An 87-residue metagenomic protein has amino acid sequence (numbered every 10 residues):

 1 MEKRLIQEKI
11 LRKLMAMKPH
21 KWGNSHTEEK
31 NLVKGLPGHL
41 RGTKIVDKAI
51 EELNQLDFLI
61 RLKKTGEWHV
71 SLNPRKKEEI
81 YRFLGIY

Functional and structural regions predicted by a protein language model:
M1-G23, L84: Short alpha-helical segments that sit at the start of domains
H20-P37: Short acidic, hydrophobic short linear motifs in intrinsically disordered regions
H39-Q55: Short amphipathic alpha-helical interaction segments
N54-K64: A short, conserved structural fragment
G66-L72: Minor-groove-contacting beta-hairpin "wing" of winged helix-turn-helix DNA-binding domains
R75-Y87: Short, amphipathic alpha-helical interaction segments positioned at domain boundaries
